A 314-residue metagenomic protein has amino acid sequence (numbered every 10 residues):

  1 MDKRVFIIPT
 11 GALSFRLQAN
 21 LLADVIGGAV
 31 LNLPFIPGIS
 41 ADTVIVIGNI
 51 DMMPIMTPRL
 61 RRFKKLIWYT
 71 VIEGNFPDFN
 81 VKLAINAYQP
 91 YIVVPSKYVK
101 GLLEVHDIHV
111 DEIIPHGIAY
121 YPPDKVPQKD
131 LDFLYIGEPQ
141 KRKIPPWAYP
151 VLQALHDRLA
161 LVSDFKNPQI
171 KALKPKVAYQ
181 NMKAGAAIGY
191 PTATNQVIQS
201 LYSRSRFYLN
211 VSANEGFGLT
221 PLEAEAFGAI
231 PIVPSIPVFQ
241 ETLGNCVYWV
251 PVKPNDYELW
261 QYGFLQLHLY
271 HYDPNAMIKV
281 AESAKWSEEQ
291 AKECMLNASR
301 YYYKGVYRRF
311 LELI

Functional and structural regions predicted by a protein language model:
M1-M52: N-terminal pre-catalytic "stem/leader" segment of glycosyltransferase-like enzymes
I113-P123, F165-K166: Short beta-strand->alpha-helix junction loop in the catalytic core of nucleotide-activated group-transfer enzymes
Y121, L265-I314: A charged, aromatic-enriched C-terminal amphipathic alpha-helix characteristic of glycosyltransferases across folds
L131-A193: Conserved catalytic-core segment of nucleotide-activated headgroup transferases in glycan assembly
Q199-S205: Short alpha-helical donor nucleotide-sugar binding micro-motif in glycosyltransferases
A213: Aromatic "clamp/platform" in nucleotide-sugar-dependent glycosyltransferases that forms part of the donor/acceptor
I230-V233, Q240: Short hydrophobic beta-strand element within catalytic cores of glycosyltransferases and related nucleotide-activated
Q240-V280: Change "using UDP/GDP/dTDP sugars" to "using nucleotide sugars
